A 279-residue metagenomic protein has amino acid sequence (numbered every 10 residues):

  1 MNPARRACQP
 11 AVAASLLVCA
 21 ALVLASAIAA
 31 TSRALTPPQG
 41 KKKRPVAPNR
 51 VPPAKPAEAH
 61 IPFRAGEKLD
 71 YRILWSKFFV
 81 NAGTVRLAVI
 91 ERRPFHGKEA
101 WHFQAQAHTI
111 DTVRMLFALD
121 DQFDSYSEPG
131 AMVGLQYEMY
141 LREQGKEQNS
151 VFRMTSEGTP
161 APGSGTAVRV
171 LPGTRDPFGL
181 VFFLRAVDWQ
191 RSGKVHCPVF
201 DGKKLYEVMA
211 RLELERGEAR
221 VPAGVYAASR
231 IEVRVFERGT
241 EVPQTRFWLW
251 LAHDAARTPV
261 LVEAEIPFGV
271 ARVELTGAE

Functional and structural regions predicted by a protein language model:
M1-Q9: N-terminal secretory signal peptides that target proteins for export/translocation
A13-A27: Bacterial N-terminal signal peptides
V23-G40: Signal peptide processing junction and immediate N-terminal pro/mature segment of secreted/exported proteins
L35-M154, W189-E279: Acidic, serine/threonine-rich low-complexity disordered tracts
G145-R185: Hydrophobic, well-structured mid-protein blocks that either form specific transmembrane helices
